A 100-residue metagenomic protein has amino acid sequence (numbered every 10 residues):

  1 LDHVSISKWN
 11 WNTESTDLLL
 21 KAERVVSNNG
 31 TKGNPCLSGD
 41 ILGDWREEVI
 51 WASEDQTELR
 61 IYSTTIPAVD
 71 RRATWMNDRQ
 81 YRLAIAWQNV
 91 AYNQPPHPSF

Functional and structural regions predicted by a protein language model:
L1-F100: Beta-propeller-forming repeat regions
